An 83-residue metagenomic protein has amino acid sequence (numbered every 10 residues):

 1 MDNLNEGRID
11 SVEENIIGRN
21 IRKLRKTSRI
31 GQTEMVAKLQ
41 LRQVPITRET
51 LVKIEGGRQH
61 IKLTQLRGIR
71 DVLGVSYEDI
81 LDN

Functional and structural regions predicted by a protein language model:
D2-T27: A short, Lys/Arg-rich alpha-helix, primarily the initiator
I16, T27, Q43, R58-I61 (+1 more regions): Helix-turn-helix/winged-helix DNA-binding modules
R19-L41: Short basic helix-loop element that most often maps to the first helix and adjoining turn of HTH DNA-binding modules
I21, M35-V36, L51-I54, I80: Conserved hydrophobic/aromatic packing and binding residues within compact polymer-binding modules
I21, Q32, R48, L63-L66: Helix-turn-helix DNA-binding elements, focusing on the entry/boundary residues of the two helices that contact DNA
L39-I61: Recognition helix of helix-turn-helix/homeodomain-like DNA-binding domains that insert into the DNA major groove
K62-D79: DNA major-groove recognition helix of helix-turn-helix/homeodomain DNA-binding modules
